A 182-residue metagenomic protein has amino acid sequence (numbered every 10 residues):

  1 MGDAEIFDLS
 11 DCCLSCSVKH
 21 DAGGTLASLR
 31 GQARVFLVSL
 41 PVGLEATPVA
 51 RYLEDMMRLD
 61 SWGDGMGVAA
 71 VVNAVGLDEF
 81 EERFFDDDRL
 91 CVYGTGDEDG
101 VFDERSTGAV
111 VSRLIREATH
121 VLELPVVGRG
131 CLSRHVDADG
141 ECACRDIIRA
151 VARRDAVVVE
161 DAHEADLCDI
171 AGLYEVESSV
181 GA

Functional and structural regions predicted by a protein language model:
M1-V72, L77-F85, L90-G100: Nucleotide-state-sensitive switch-loop elements of NTP-binding domains
G100-A182: C-terminal accessory "lid"/substrate-recognition subdomains
